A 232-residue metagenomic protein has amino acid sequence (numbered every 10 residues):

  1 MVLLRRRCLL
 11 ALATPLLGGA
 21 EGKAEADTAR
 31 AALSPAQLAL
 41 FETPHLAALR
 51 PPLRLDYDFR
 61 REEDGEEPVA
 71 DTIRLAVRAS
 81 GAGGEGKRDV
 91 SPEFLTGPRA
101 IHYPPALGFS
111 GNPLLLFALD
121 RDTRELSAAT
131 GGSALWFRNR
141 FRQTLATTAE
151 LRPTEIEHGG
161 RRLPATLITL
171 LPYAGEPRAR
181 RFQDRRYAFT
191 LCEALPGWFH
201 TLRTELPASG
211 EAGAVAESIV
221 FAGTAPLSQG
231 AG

Functional and structural regions predicted by a protein language model:
M1-P15: N-terminal secretory signal peptides and thylakoid transit peptides that target proteins across membranes
M1-V2, R30, G108, N112: Intrinsic-disorder-associated interaction segments
P15-L16, T204: Generic hydrophobic alpha-helical segments
L17-D27: Bacterial Sec-dependent signal peptides at the C-terminal "C-region" and cleavage site
D27-P105, G131-G232: Acidic, serine/threonine-rich low-complexity disordered tracts
P105-F141: Long, charged/polar, surface-exposed segments that mediate recognition or autoinhibition
